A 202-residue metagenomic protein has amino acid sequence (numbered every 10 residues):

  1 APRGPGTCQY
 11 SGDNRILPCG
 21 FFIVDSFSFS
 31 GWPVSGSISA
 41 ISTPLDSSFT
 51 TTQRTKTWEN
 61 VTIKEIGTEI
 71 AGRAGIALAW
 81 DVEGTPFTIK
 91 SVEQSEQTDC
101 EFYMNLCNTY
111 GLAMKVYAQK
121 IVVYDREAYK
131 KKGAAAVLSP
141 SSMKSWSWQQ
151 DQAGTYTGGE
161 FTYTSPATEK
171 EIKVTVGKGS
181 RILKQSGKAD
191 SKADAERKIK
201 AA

Functional and structural regions predicted by a protein language model:
A1-D46: Assembly/oligomerization scaffold segments
R3, C19, P33-S35, T109 (+2 more regions): Extracytoplasmic
G12-S26, S48-N60, S147-D151, E169 (+1 more regions): Short charge-dense sequence patches
G20-S26, N108-A113, M143: Short small/polar-residue motifs
F29, L45, G75, G111 (+2 more regions): Residue-level marker of positions within ordered structural domains that often coincide with functionally constrained
V34-P140: Charged- and aromatic-enriched interaction segments used to assemble and dock large macromolecular complexes
M104, A113-A202: Acidic, small/polar-enriched beta strand-loop surface segments
